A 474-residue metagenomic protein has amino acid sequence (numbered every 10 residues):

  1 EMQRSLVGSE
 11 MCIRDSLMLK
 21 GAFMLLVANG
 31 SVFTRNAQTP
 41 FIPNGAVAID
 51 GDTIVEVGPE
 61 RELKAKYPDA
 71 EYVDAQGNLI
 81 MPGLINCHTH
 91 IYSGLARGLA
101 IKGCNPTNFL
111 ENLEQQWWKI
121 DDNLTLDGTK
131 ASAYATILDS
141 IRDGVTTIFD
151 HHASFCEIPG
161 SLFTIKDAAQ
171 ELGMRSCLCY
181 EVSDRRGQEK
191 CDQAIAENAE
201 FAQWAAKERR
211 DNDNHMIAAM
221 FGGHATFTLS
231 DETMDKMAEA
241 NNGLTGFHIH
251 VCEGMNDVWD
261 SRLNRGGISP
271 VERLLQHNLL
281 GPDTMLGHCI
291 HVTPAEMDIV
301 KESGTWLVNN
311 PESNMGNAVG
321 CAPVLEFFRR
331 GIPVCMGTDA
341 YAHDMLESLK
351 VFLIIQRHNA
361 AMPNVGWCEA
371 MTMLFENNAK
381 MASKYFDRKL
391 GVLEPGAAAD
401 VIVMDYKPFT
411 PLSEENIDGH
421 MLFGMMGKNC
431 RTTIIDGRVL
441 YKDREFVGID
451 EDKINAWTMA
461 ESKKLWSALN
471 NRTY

Functional and structural regions predicted by a protein language model:
E1-S16: Single conserved hydrophobic/aromatic residue that forms the stacking wall/gate of nucleotide- or nucleobase-binding
L19-G45, D50-V55, E60, K66 (+1 more regions): Active-site microenvironment of metallo-dependent hydrolases
L25-N29, K64-E111, D127, Y134 (+1 more regions): Replace "His-x-His-based motif
L95-T129, R185-G187, M255-G281, S303-W306 (+1 more regions): Active-site gating loops and adjacent loop-to-helix segments of metal-dependent hydrolytic enzymes
L99-H151, C156-M174, A196-D213, M459-K464 (+1 more regions): Alpha-helical scaffold segments that flank or form the walls of functional sites
H152-C289: Metal-coordinating catalytic core of metallo-dependent amide/deamination hydrolases
G173, N241-G246, L279-P282, I299-V308 (+2 more regions): Glycine-enriched alpha-helix->loop->beta-strand junction motifs that scaffold or abut catalytic
Q276-D283, V324-P408, L422-M426: His/Asp/Glu-enriched, well-ordered alpha-helical/loop segment that forms or immediately abuts the divalent-metal
